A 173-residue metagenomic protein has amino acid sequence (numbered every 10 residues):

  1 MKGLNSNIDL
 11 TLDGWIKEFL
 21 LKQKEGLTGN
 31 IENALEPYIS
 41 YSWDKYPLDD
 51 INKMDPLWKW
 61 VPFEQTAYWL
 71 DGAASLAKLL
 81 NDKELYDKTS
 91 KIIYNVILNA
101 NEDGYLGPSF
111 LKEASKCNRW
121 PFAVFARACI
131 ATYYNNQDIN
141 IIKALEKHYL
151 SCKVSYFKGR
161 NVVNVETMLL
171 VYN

Functional and structural regions predicted by a protein language model:
M1, L48-T66, G107-F125, K153-V165: Solvent-exposed loop and edge beta-strand segments that line ligand/cofactor-binding and catalytic clefts
M1-Q65, K83-G107: Low-complexity, Ser/Thr/Pro/Gly-enriched N-terminal "stalk/linker" regions
G14-E18, Y68-K83, V124-D138, V165-N173: Well-ordered alpha-helical scaffold segments within catalytic/enzyme domains
K59-F63, L79, Y86, R119 (+1 more regions): Alpha-solenoid helical-repeat scaffolds
L76, T89-I92, V96, T132 (+3 more regions): Alpha-helical solenoid scaffolds that mediate protein-protein interactions, centered on TPR/SEL1-like repeats but also
S115-F122, A126-C129, Y134, I139-K147 (+1 more regions): Well-ordered mid-protein domain cores that form the structural environment of catalytic cofactors
K143-N173: Hydrophobic, small-residue-rich alpha-helical packing segments that form membrane-like cores
